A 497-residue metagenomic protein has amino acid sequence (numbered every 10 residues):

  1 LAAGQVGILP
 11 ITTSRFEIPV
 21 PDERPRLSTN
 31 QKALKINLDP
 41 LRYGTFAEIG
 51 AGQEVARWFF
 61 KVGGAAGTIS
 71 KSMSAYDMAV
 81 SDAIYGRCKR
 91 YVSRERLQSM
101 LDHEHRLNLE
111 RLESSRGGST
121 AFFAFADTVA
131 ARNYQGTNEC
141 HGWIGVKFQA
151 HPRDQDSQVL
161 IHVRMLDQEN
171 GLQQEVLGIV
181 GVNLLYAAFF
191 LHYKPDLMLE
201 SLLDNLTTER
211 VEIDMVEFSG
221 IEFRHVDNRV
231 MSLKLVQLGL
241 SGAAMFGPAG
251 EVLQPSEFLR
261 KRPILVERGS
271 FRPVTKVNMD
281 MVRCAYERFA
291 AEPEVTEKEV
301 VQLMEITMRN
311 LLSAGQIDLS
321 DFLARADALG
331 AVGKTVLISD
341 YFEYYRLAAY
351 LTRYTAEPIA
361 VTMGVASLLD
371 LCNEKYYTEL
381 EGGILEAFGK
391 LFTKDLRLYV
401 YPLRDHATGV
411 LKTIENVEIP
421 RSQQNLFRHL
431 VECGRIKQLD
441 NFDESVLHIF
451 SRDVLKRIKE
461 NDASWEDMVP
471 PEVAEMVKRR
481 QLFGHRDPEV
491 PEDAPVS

Functional and structural regions predicted by a protein language model:
I8-S497: Nucleotidyltransferase catalytic core that binds NTPs
